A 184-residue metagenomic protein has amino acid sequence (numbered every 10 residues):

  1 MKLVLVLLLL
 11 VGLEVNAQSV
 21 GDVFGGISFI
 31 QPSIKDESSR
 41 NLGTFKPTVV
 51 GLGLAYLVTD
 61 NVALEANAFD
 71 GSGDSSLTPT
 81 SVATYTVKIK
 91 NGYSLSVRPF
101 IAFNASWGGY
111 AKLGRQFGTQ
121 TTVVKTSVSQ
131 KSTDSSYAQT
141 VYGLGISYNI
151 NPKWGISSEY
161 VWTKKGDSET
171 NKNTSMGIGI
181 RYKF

Functional and structural regions predicted by a protein language model:
M1-D22: Cleavable N-terminal export/targeting peptides
N16-L77, Y93, A102, W107 (+1 more regions): Short glycine/proline- and aromatic-enriched beta-strand/turn motifs that initiate or cap beta-hairpins
V23, T48-L52, Y93-V97, T140-L144 (+1 more regions): Hydrophobic, lipid-facing positions within transmembrane beta-strands of outer-membrane proteins
F24, I146-I150, G155, K172-F184: Outer-membrane beta-barrel "beta-signal"
Q31-F45, G71-N91, F117-A138, K164-T174: Flexible, solvent-exposed loop segments that connect beta-strands
Y56, P99-I101, R115, Y148 (+2 more regions): Residue-level signature of outer-membrane beta-barrel architecture
Y110-G114: Membrane-proximal helix-loop-helix units in multi-pass membrane proteins
G155-V161: Conserved active-site loop/cleft motifs that coordinate metal ions or position small ligands
